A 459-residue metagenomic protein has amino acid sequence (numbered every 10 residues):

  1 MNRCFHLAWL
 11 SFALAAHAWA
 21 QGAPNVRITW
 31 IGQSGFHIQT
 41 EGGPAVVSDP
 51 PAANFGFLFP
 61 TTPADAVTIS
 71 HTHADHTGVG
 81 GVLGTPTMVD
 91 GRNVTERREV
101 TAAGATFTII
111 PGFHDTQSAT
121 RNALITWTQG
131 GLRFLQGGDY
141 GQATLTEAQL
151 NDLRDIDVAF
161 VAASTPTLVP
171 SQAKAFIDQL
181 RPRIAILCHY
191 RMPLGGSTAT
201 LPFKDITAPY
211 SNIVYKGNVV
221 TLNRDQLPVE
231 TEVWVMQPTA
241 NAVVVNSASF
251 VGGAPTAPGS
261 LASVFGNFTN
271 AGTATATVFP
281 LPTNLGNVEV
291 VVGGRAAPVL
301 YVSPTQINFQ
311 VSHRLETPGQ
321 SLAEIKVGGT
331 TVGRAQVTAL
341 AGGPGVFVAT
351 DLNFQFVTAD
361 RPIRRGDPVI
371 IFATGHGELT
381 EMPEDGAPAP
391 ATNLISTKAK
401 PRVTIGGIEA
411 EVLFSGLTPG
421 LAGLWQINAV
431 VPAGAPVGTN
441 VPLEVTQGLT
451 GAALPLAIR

Functional and structural regions predicted by a protein language model:
H6-H17: Bacterial N-terminal signal peptides
Q21-A66, T87-R154, V158, P166-L168 (+1 more regions): Core dinuclear metal-dependent hydrolase active-site scaffold
P24, V47-F57, H76, D90-N93 (+5 more regions): N-terminal post-signal-peptidase region of extra-cytosolic proteins
A53-F57, T72-G78, Q142-L145, P166-S171 (+1 more regions): Active-site environment of divalent metal-dependent phosphoester hydrolases
A64, I156-T165, A173-Y190: Proline-aspartate-enriched helix->loop->beta-strand connector
A64-A74: Metallo-beta-lactamase
R183-A240: Accessory terminal helices/loops
A240-R459: A sequence-level detector for low-complexity, Ser/Thr- and acidic-rich stretches
